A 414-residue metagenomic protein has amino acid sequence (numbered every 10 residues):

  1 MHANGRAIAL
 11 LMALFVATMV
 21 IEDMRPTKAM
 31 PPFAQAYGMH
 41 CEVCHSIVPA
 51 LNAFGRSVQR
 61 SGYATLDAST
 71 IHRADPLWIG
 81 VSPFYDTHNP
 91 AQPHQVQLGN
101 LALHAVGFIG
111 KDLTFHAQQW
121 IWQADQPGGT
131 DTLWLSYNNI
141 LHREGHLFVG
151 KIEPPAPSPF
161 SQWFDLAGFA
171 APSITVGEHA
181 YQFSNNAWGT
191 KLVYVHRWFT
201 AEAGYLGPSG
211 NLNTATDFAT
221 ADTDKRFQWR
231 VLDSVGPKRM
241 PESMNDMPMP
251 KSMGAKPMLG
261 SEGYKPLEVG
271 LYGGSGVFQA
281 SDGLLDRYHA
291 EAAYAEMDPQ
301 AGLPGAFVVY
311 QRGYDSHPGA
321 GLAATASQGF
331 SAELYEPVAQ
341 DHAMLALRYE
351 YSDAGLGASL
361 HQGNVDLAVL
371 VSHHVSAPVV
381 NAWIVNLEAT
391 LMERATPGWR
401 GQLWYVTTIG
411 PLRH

Functional and structural regions predicted by a protein language model:
V16-P26: C-terminal segment of classical bacterial N-terminal signal peptides
M30-H40: Sequence/structural segment immediately N-terminal to covalent heme-attachment motifs in c-type and related
G38-V48: The canonical Cys-X-X-Cys-His
H40, W229-D233, L367-V369, T396-H414: Outer-membrane beta-barrel "beta-signal"
L51-F54, R73-Y85, Q92-N211, T223-Q228 (+7 more regions): Outer membrane beta-barrel
Y85-A91, Q123-P127, P155-P159, S209-A215 (+9 more regions): Gram-negative outer-membrane beta-barrel proteins
Q92-Q95, Q123-T130, A180-Q182, D217-K225 (+4 more regions): Replace "Gram-negative outer membrane beta-barrel proteins" with "bacterial and organellar outer membrane beta-barrel
W229-G236, M240-V365: Detector for outer-membrane/organellar transmembrane beta-barrel domains, recognizing the amphipathic beta-strand
